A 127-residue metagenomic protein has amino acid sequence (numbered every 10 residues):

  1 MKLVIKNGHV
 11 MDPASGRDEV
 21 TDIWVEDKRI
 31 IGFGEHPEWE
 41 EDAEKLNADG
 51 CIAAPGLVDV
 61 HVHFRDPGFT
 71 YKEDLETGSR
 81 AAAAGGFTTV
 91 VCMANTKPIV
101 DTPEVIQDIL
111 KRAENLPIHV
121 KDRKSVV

Functional and structural regions predicted by a protein language model:
M1-V4, H9-G56: Histidine-rich, glycine-flanked metal-binding segment
P37-W39, R112-N115: Short, conserved catalytic or adaptor-binding loops enriched in Gly and charged residues
L46-N47, C92, D122: General beta-strand structural signal in soluble alpha/beta enzymes
C51-E114: Metal-associated gating/positioning segment near the N- to mid-region
H119: Active-site pocket-lining segments that scaffold enzyme catalytic pockets across diverse folds
K124-V127: Conserved small/polar residues in nucleotide/adenosyl-binding loops
